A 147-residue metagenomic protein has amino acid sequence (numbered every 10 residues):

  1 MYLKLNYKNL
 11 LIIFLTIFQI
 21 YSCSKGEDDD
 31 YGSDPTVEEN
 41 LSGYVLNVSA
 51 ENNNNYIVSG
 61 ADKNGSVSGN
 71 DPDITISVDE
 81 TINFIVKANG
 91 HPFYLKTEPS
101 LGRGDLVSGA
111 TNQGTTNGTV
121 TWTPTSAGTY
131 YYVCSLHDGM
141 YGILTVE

Functional and structural regions predicted by a protein language model:
Y2-L10: Bacterial N-terminal signal peptides that target proteins for export
Q19-S22: C-terminal motif of bacterial Sec signal peptides marking the signal peptidase cleavage site
G26-N54, N64-S68, T111-E147: Extracellular/periplasmic metallocenter environments
N53-G60, H91-L95: Short, solvent-exposed loop/turn elements at domain surfaces
D71-Y94, T119-T125, Y130: Beta-strand cores of secreted/periplasmic/IMS beta-sandwich domains, seen most often in copper-related folds
P92-S100, V146: Short, surface-exposed beta-strand/strand-loop-strand elements in extracellular ectodomains
R103-V107, P124: Flexible, non-catalytic peripheral segments of proteins
